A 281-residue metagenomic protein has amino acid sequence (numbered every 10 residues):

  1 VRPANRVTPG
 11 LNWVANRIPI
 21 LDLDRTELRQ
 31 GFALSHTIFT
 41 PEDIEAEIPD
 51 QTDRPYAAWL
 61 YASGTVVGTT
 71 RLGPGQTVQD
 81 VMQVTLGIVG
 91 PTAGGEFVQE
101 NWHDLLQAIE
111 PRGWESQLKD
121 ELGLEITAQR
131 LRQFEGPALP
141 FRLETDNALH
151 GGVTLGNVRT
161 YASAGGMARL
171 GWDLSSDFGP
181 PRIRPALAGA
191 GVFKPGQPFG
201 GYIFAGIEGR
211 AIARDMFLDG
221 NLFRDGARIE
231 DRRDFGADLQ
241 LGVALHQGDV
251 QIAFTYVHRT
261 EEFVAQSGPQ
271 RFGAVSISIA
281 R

Functional and structural regions predicted by a protein language model:
V1, L28, Y56-L60, D80 (+7 more regions): Residues that define the transmembrane beta-barrel architecture of outer-membrane proteins
V1-P3, L34, A62-G68, L86 (+7 more regions): Residues on the lipid-exposed face of transmembrane beta-strands in outer-membrane beta-barrel proteins
P3-L28, T69-V81, Q133-N147, D173-G201: Short loop/turn motifs that connect adjacent beta-strands in outer-membrane beta-barrel proteins
N12, L143-L155, R228-I229, F254-T260: Transmembrane beta-strand segments that form the barrel wall of outer-membrane beta-barrel proteins
N16-V98: Long, hydrophobic/aromatic-enriched structural stretches that serve as scaffold segments
F39-D43, R71, V89-A93, Q133-P137 (+4 more regions): Sequence/structural signature of outer-membrane beta-barrel proteins
E42-I44, M167, W172-R281: Outer membrane beta-barrel transmembrane domains
I48-Q51, I109-S116, G152, D225-I229 (+1 more regions): Extracellular loop and loop/strand-boundary signature of outer-membrane beta-barrel proteins
